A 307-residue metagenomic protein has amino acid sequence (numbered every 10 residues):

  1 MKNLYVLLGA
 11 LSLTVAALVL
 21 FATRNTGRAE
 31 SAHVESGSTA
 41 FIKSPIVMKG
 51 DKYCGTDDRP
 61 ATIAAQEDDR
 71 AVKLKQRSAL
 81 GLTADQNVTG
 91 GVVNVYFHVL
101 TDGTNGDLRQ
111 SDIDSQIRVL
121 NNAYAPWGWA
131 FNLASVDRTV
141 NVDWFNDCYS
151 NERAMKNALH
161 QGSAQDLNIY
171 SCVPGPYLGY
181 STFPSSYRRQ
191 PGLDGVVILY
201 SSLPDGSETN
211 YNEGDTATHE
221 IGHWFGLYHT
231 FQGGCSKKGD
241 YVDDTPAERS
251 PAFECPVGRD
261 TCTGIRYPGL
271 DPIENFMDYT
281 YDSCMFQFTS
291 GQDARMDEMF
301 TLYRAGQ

Functional and structural regions predicted by a protein language model:
M1-Y5: Positively charged n-region of N-terminal signal peptides that target proteins for export
L11-A22: Hydrophobic alpha-helical membrane-insertion segments, chiefly the h-region of N-terminal signal peptides
N25-L167, S171-G175, T301-G306: Propeptide-to-catalytic entry region of secreted or membrane-anchored zinc metalloproteases
D85-G90, R188-Q190, Y267-L270: Short glycine/proline-enriched loop/turn "hinge" motifs that connect secondary-structure elements and lie
L100-R109, G206-Y211, S283-C284: Second-shell loop/turn segments in exported
G106-I113, N210-D215, L270, T289 (+1 more regions): Solvent-exposed, acidic/flexible segments
D114-E254, G258-R259: Metzincin-family zinc-dependent endopeptidase catalytic domain
D244-Q307: Metalloprotease/metallohydrolase-associated module, dominated by Zn2+-dependent proteases
